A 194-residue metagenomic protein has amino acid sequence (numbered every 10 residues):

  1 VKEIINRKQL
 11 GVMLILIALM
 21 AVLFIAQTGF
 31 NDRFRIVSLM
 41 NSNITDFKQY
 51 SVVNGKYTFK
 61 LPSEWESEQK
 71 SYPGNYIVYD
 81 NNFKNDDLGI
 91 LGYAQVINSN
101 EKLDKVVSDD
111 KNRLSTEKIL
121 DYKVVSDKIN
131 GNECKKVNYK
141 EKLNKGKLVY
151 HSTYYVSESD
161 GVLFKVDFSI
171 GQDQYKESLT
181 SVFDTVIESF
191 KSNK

Functional and structural regions predicted by a protein language model:
V1-F83, G146, S169-K194: N-terminal targeting sequences that direct proteins away from the cytosol to non-cytosolic compartments
K2-R7, S71-K165: Conserved polar/disulfide-associated segments of primarily extracytoplasmic proteins
